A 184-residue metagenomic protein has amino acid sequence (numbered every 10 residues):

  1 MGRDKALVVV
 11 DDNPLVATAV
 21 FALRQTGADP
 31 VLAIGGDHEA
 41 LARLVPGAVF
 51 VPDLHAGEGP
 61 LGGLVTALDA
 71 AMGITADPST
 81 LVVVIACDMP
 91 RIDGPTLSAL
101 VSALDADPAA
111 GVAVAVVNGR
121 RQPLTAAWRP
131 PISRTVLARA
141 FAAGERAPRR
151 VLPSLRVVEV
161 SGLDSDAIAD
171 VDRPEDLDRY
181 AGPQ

Functional and structural regions predicted by a protein language model:
M1-E145, P153-A167, P174-D178: Nucleotide and nucleotide-moiety/phosphate-recognizing core
D178, P183-Q184: Actinobacteria-biased recognition of intrinsically disordered, low-complexity terminal regions
